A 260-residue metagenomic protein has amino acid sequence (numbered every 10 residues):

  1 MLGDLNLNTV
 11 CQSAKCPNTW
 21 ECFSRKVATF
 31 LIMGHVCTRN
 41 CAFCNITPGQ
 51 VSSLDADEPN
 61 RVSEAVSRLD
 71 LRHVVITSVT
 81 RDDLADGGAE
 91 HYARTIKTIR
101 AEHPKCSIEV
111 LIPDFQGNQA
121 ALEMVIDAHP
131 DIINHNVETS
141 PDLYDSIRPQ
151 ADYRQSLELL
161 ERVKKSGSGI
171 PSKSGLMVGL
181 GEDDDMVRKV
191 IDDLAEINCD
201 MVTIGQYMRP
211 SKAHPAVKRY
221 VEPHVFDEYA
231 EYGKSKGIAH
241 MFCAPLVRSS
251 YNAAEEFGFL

Functional and structural regions predicted by a protein language model:
M1-T29, N60, E64, R94-K105 (+2 more regions): Auxiliary Fe-S-binding modules of radical SAM enzymes
P17, T38, P141: Nucleotide phosphate-binding site architecture
E21-E58: Canonical Radical SAM [4Fe-4S] cluster-binding loop centered on the CxxxCxxC motif and its immediate flanking residues
V36, N40, N45, D70 (+4 more regions): Conserved functional loop/turn residues at catalytic and ligand-binding sites
N40, L84, L143, K212 (+1 more regions): Glycine/Thr-rich phosphate-binding loops of Rossmann-like dinucleotide-binding domains
N45-R61, R68-Q119, V125-E161, K173 (+1 more regions): Core AdoMet radical
